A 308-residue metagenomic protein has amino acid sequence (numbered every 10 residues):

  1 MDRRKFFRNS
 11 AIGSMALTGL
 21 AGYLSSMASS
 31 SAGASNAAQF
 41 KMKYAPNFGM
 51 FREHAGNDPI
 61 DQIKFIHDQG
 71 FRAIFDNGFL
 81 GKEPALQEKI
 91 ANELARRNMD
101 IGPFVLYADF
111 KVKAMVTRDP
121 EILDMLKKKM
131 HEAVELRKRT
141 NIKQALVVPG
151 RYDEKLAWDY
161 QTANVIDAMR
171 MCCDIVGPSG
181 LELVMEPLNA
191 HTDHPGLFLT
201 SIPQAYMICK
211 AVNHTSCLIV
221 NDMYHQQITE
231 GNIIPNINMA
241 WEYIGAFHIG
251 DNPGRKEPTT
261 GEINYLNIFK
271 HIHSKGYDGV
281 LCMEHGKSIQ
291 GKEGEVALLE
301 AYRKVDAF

Functional and structural regions predicted by a protein language model:
D2-S26, S30-H67, L199-N221, H225-F308: Histidine-acidic metal/acid-base catalytic patches
S10-G19, N36-A38, R96-R97, M115-L218: Active-site acidic/histidine proton-transfer and metal-coordination neighborhood in alpha/beta enzyme cores
M50-R52, L80, Y107-F110, R151-D153 (+4 more regions): Active-site-proximal loop/turn and secondary-structure-junction residues that shape catalytic pockets, frequently
F65-P84, V105-D109: N-terminal substrate-binding region of glycoside hydrolase catalytic domains
R72, D100, K143, G245 (+1 more regions): Short acidic/polar active-site loop segments enriched in Thr and Asp
F75-A95, P149-D153, D193: Glycine-rich, proline-tolerant flexible connector loops at the mouths of alpha/beta enzymes
E88-P120: Mid-chain, structured segments of secreted extracytoplasmic proteins
